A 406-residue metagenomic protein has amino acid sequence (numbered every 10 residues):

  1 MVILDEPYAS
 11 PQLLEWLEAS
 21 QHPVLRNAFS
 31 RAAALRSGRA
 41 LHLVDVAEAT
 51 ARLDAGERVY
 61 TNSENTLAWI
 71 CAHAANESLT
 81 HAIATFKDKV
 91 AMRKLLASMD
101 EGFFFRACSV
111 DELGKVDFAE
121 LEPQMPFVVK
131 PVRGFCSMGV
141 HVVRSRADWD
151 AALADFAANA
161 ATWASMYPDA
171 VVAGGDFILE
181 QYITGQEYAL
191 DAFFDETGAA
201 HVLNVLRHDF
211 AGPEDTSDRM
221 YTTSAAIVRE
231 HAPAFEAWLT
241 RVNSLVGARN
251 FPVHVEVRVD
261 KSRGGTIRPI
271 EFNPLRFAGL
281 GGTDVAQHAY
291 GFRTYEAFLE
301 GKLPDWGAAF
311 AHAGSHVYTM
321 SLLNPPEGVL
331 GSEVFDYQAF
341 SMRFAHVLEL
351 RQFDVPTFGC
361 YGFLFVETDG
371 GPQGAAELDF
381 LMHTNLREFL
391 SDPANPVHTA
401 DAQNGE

Functional and structural regions predicted by a protein language model:
M1-G38: Short, charged N-terminal beta->alpha structural module
F29-E122, F135, D369-T384: Conserved N-proximal alpha/beta basic substrate-recognition cap immediately N-terminal to, or forming the N-lobe
L96, L121-V143, T162-G185, L190 (+2 more regions): ATP-grasp fold ATP-binding core
G102, R146-T184, T216, S244-L245 (+2 more regions): Conserved ATP-binding module of the ATP-grasp superfamily
F127-A157, E187-D191, A211-I227: Glycine-rich phosphate-binding loop of ATP-grasp-fold ATP-dependent ligases
Q181-T184, D191-A248, N273-K302: ATP-dependent carboxylate/phosphate-activation module, predominantly the ATP-grasp catalytic core and closely related
N243-G281, F310-V317, L322-V329: Conserved metal-phosphate-binding beta-hairpin within the catalytic cores of diverse ATP-dependent phosphoryl-transfer
L299-E406: Peripheral (often C-terminal) accessory segments that flank ATP-dependent C-N-forming ligase machineries
